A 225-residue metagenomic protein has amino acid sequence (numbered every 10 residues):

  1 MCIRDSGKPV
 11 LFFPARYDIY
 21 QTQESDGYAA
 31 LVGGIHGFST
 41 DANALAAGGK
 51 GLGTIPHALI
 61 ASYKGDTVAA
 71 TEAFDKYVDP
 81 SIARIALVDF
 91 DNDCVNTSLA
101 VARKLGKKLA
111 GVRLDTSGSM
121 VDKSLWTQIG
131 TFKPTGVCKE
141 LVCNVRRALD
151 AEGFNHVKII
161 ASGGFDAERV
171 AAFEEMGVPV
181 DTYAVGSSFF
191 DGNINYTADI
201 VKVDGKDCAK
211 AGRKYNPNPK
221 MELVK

Functional and structural regions predicted by a protein language model:
R4-E152, A167, V203-K206: Buried, small/hydrophobic-residue-enriched core segments of structured protein domains
S119, S124-K225: Gly/Ser/Thr/Ala-enriched C-terminal appendages of enzymes
